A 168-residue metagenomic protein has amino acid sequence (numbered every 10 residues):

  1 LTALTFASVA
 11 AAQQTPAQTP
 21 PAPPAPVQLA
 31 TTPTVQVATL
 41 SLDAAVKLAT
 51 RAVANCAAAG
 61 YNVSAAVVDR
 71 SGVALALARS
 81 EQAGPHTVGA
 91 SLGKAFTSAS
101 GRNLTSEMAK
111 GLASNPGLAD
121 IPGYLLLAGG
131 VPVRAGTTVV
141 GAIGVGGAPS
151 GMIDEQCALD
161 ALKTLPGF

Functional and structural regions predicted by a protein language model:
A7-V9: N-terminal signal peptide c-region/cleavage motif recognized by signal peptidases
Q13-F168: Flexible, solvent-exposed loop/hinge segments and secondary-structure transition points
